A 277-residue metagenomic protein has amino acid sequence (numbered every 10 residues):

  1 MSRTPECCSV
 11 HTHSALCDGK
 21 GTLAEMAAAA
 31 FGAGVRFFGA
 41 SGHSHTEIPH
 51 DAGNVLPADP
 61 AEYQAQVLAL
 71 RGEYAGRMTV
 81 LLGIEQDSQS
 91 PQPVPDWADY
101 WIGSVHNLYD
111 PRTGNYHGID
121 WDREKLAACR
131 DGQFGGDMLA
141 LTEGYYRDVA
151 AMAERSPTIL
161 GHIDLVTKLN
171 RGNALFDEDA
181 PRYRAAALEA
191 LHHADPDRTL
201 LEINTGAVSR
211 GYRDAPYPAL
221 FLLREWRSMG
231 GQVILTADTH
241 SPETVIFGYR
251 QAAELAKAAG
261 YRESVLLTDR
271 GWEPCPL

Functional and structural regions predicted by a protein language model:
M1-S88, T167-R182, I234-T236, S241-F247 (+2 more regions): An N-terminally biased module of ancient metal coordination in phosphate/nucleic-acid-related enzymes
P5-S9, F37-G39, R77-L81, D99-I102 (+4 more regions): Structural preference for beta-strand elements that scaffold enzyme active sites
H11, A30, W101, H162 (+3 more regions): Conserved, mostly hydrophobic/aromatic
F31, V94, A153-E154, R227 (+1 more regions): Non-catalytic positions within long, well-ordered alpha-helices that form the structural scaffold/packing of enzyme
A58-P196: Extended substrate/RNA-proximal surfaces in nucleic-acid metabolism proteins
W97-Y100, F221-V233, R250-T268: Structural recognition of alpha->loop->beta junctions
D110-P111, C129-G135, S209, P242-L277: Charged, low-complexity C-terminal accessory regions
R182-V245: Active-site-adjacent C-terminal substructures of enzyme catalytic domains
